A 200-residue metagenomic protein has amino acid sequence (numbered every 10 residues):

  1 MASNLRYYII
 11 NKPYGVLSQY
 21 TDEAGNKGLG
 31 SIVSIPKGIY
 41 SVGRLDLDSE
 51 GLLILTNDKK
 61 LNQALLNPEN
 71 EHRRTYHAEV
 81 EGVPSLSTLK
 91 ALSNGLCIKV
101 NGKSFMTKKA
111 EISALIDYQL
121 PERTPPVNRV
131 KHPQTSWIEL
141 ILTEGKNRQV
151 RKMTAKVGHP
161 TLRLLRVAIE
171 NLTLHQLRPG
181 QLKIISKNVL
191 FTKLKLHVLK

Functional and structural regions predicted by a protein language model:
M1-K200: RNA pseudouridine synthases
